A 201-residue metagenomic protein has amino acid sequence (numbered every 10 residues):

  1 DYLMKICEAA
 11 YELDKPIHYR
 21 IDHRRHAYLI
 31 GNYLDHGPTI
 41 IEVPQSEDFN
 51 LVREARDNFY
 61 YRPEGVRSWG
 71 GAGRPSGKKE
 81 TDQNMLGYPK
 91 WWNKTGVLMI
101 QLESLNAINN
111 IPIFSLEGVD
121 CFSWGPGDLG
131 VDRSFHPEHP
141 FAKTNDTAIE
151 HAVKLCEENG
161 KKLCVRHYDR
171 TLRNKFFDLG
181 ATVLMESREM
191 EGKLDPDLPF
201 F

Functional and structural regions predicted by a protein language model:
D1, T39-L51, F122-R133, L179-P199: Glycine-rich phosphate-binding active-site loops on the catalytic face of alpha/beta enzymes
D1-H26, Y60-W69, M85-K94, P140-V165: Alpha-helix-loop-beta-strand connector modules within alpha/beta enzyme cores
L3-C7, I30, F49-R56, I111 (+3 more regions): Generic structural signal for well-ordered alpha-helices, preferentially at hydrophobic/aromatic core positions
L3-D14, G31-H36, S115-G118, N174-D178: Acidic (Asp/Glu)-rich catalytic clusters
I17-I21, I41-V43, L98-L102, F122-W124 (+2 more regions): Hydrophobic faces of well-ordered beta-strands that scaffold small-molecule active sites in alpha/beta enzyme cores
Y28, H36-E117, P126-D128: Conserved anion-binding
F49-V66, H136-A142, R188-F201: C-terminal helical cap(s) of enzyme catalytic domains, especially alpha/beta-barrels
E157, C164-D169, N174-K193: C-terminal active-site rim and adjoining tail of enzyme catalytic domains
